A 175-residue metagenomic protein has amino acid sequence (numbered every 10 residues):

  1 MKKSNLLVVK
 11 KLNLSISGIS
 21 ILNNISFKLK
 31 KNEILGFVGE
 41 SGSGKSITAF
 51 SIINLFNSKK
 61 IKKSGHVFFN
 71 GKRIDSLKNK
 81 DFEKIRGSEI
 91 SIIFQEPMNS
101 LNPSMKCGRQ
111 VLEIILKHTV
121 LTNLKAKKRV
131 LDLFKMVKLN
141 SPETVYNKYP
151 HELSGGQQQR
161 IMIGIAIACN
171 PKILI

Functional and structural regions predicted by a protein language model:
L7-V9, L22, I85: Conserved structural motif at the start of ABC-family nucleotide-binding domains
V38-G39: The feature captures the beta-strand-to-loop junction immediately N-terminal to the Walker
K62-R73: Conserved ABC transporter NBD signature motif
V111, I163: Hydrophobic anchor residue at the start of the ABC signature
K125-T144: Conserved ABC ATPase "signature" region
K148-L153, Q157: Conserved ABC ATPase signature
A168-K172: A short, proline-enriched helix->beta-strand linker immediately N-terminal to the Walker B motif in ABC-type P-loop
